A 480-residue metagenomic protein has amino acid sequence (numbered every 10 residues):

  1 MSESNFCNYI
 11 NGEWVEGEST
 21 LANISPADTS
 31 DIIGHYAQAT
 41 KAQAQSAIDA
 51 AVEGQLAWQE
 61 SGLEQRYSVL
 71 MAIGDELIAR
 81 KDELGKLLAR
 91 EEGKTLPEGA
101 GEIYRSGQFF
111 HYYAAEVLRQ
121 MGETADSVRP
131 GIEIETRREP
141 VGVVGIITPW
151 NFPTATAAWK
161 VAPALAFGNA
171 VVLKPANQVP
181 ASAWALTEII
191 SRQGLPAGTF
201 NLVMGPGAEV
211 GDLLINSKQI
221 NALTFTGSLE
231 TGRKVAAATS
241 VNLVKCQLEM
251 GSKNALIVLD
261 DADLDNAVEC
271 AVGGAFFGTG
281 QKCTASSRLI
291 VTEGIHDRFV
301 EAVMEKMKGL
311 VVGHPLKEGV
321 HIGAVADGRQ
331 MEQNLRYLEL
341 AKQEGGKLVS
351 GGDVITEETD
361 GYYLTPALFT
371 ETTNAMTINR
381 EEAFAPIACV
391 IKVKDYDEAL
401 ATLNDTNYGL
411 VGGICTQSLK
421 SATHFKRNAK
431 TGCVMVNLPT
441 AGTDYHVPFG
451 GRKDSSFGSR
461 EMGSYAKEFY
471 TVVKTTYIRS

Functional and structural regions predicted by a protein language model:
M1-D28: Hydrophobic face of amphipathic alpha-helices that form TPR/SEL1-like repeat modules and related alpha-solenoid
T29-Q120: Glycine-rich loop-to-alpha-helix module at the N-terminal edge of alpha/beta enzyme cores
S30, A51, R66, L88 (+10 more regions): Residue-level signal for inorganic ion chemistry
D31-G34, I220, I257, V311 (+3 more regions): Conserved C-terminal structural/oligomerization subdomain of aldehyde/semialdehyde dehydrogenase
I33-A39, G54-E60, I146, L256-L259 (+5 more regions): Short, well-ordered beta-strand elements within core beta-sheets of diverse protein domains
G122-N266, V393: Rossmann-like NAD(P) dinucleotide-binding subdomain of oxidoreductase/dehydrogenase enzymes
A170-V172, L348, C433: A short hydrophobic/small-residue beta-strand
E230-T373, V436: ALDH superfamily catalytic-core signature
